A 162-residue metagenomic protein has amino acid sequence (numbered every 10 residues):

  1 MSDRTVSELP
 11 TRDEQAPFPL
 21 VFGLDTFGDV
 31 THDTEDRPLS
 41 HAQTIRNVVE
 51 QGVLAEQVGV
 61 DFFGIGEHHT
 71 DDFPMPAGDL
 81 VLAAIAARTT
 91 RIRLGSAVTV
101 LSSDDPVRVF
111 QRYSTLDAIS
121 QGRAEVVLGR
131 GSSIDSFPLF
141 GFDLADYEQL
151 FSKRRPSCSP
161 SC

Functional and structural regions predicted by a protein language model:
S2-T89, R93: N-terminal beta1-alpha1-beta2 module of alpha/beta enzyme domains
P17-H41, S103-C162: Flexible, glycine-rich active-site loops centered on histidine and acidic residues that chelate a metal or position
G66, A97, V127-G129: Structural motif
E67-T70, L101, D143: Residue-level detector of alpha-helix boundaries and kinks
H69, T99, G131-S133: Catalytic metal-binding/acid-base residues of hydrolase active sites
P74, V98, Y147: Glycine- and other small-residue-rich loops at beta-strand/loop junctions that grip anionic moieties
L94-G95, P138: A generic, residue-level signal for flexible/boundary positions that often mark functional hotspots
S96-D104: Active-site nucleophile and cofactor-binding loops and adjacent substrate-binding regions of central metabolic enzymes
